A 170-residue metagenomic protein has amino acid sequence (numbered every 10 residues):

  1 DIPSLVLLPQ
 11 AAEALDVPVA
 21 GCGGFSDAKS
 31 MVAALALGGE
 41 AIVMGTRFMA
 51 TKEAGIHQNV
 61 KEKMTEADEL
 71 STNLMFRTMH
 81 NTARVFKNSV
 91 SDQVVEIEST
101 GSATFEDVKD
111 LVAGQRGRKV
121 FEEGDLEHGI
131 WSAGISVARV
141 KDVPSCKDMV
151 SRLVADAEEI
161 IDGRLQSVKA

Functional and structural regions predicted by a protein language model:
D1-A20, F25-A170: Conserved active-site-proximal phosphate/metal-binding subdomains
